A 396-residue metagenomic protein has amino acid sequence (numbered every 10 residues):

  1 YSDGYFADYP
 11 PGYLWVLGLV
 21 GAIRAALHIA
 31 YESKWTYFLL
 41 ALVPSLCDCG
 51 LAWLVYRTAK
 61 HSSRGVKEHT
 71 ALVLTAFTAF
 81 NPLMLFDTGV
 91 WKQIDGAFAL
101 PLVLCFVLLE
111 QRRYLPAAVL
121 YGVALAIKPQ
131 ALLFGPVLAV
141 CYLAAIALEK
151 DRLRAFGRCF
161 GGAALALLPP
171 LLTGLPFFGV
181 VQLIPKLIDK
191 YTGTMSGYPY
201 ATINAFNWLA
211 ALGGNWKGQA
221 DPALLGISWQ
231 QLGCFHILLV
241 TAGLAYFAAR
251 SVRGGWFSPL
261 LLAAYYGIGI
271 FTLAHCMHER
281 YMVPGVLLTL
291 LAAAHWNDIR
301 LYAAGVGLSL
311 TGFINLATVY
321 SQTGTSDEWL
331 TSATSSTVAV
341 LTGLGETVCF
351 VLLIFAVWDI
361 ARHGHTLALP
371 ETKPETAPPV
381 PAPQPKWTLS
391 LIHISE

Functional and structural regions predicted by a protein language model:
D3-W35, P199-D221: Short hydrophobic/aromatic helix or loop-helix immediately within or flanking a transmembrane segment in polytopic
C49-A52, H61, K190-T272, W358-G364 (+1 more regions): Aromatic/glycine/proline-enriched transmembrane-helix motif characteristic of membrane-embedded glycan-assembly enzymes
L54-R57, A97-Y114, L288-T289: Specific aromatic-rich, kink-prone transmembrane helix
S63-H69, V103-P116, I146-K150, R253 (+1 more regions): Membrane-interface transmembrane helices that cradle and orient dolichyl/undecaprenyl
L74-F80, Y121, L125: Short helix- or helix-capping micro-motifs that position conserved polar/aromatic residues at function-defining sites
F86, L102-L108, L115-A139, L172 (+1 more regions): Membrane-interface alpha helices of multi-pass inner-membrane proteins
F134-L168, V180, P284: Perimembrane helix-loop-helix junctions
I392-E396: Conserved small/polar residues in nucleotide/adenosyl-binding loops
